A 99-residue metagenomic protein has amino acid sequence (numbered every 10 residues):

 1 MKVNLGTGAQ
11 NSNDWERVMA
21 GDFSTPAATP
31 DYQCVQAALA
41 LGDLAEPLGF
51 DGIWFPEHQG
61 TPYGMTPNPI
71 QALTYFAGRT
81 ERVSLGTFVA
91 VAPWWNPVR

Functional and structural regions predicted by a protein language model:
M1-R79, S84-L85: N-terminal beta1-alpha1-beta2 module of alpha/beta enzyme domains
Y32-A37, P93-R99: Glycine-rich anion/phosphate-binding loops
Y63, T87-W95: Active-site nucleophile and cofactor-binding loops and adjacent substrate-binding regions of central metabolic enzymes
